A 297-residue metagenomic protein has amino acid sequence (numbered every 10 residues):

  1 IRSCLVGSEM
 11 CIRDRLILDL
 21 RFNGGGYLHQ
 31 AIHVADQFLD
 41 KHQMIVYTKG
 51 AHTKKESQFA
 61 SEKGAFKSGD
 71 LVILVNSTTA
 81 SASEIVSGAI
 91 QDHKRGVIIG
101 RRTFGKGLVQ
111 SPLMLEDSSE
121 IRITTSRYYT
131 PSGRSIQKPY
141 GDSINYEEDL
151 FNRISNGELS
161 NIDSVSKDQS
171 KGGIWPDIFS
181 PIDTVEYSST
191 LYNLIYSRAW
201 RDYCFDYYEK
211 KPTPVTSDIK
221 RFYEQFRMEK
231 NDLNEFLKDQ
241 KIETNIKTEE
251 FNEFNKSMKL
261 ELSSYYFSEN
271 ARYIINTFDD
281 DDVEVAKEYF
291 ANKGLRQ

Functional and structural regions predicted by a protein language model:
I1-I12: Single conserved hydrophobic/aromatic residue that forms the stacking wall/gate of nucleotide- or nucleobase-binding
S8, Y27-V34, K41, A82-V86 (+6 more regions): Stable alpha-helical elements in mature extracytoplasmic
R13-G26: Short, glycine-/small-residue-enriched flexible loop/hinge segments at domain edges that mediate gating
R13-R15, D40-Q43, F66-L71, A80 (+5 more regions): Extracytoplasmic
L18, F38, L71, I90 (+3 more regions): Terminal peptide-recognition signature
G25-S81, L108-M114, Y129: Gly/Ser/Thr-rich loop/hinge elements
A82, K94-R95, R101, G105-S160: Polar, glycine-rich mid-to-C-terminal structural blocks that act as macromolecule-binding/assembly scaffolds
S135-Q297: Conserved functional hotspot residues or short segments at active or partner-binding sites across diverse domains
